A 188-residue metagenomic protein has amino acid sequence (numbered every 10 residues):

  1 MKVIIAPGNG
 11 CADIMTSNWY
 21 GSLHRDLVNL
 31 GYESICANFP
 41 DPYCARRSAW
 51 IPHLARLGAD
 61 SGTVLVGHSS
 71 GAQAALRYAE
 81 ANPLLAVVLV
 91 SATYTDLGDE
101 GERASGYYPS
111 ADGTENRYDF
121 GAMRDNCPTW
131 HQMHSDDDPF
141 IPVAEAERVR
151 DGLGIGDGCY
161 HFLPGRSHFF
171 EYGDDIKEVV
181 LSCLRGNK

Functional and structural regions predicted by a protein language model:
M1-Y43: Short, surface-exposed "cap/lid" segments of acyl-processing enzymes
G8, F39-P42, V88-L97: Active-site nucleophile loop of the alpha/beta-hydrolase fold
A12-D13, D136-I141, H168: Acidic catalytic loop of the alpha/beta-hydrolase fold
A45, R166-D175: Catalytic histidine-centered segment of alpha/beta-hydrolase-like enzymes
V66-A75: Gly/Ala-rich beta-loop-alpha elbow adjacent to hydrolase catalytic centers
N126-C127, H131-H134, D138: Short beta-strand/loop motif that positions the catalytic acidic residue of the alpha/beta-hydrolase fold
P142-D151, D175: Short alpha-helix in the alpha/beta-hydrolase fold that links the catalytic acid
E171-R185: Post-His helix in hydrolase/transferase enzymes
